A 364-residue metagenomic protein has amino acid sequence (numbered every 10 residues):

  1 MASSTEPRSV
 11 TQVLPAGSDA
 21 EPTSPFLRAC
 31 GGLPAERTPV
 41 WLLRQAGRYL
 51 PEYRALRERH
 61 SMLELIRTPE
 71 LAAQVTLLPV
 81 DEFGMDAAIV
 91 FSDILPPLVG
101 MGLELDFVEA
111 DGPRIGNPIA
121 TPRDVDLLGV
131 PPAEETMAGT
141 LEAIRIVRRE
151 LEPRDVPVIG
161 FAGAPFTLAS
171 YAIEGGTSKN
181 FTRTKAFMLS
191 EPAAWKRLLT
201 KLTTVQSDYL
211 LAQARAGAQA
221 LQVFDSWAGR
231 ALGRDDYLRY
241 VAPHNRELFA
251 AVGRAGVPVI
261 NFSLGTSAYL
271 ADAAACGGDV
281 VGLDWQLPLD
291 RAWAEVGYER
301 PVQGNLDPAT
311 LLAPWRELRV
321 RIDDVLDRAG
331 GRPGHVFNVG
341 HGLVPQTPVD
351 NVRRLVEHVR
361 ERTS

Functional and structural regions predicted by a protein language model:
A2-E109, P113, I146-R149, R319 (+2 more regions): N-terminal basic, low-complexity leaders that serve as flexible interaction/assembly modules and, when applicable, as
A20, P69-E70, E134-M137, K196: Generic detection of long, well-ordered alpha-helical segments
E58-S61, P122-A133, M188-W195: Short glycine/proline- and acidic residue-enriched helix-loop micro-motifs that form flexible lids or anion-recognition
M101, L105, P122, R332-P333: Flexible, glycine-rich active-site loops centered on histidine and acidic residues that chelate a metal or position
A110-R149: A gly/proline- and charged-residue-enriched helix-loop-helix capping module
T136-S364: Active-site loop segments of alpha/beta catalytic cores
